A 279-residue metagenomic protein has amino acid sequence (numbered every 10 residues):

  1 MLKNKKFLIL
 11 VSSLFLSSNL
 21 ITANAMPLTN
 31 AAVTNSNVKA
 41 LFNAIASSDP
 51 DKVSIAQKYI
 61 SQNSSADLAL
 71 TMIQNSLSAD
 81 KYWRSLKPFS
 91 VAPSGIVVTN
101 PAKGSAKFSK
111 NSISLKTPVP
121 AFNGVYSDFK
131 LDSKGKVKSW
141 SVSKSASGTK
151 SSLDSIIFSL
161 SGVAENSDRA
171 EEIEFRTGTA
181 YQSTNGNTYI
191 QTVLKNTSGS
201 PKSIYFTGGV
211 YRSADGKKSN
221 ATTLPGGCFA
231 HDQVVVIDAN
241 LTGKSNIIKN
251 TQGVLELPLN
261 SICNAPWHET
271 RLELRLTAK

Functional and structural regions predicted by a protein language model:
M1-I9: Bacterial N-terminal signal peptides that target proteins for export
N24-P50, S54, K58, Q62: Short, low-complexity N-terminal intrinsically disordered segments enriched in polar/charged residues
L28, V53-A106: Short solvent-exposed beta->alpha transition segments
I96-S159: Exposed beta-sheet edge and beta->alpha loop/turn motif
K150-S183: Low-complexity, acidic Ser/Thr/Pro/Gly-rich terminal tails and inter-domain linkers that flank the onset of structured
L194-S198: Asparagine-centered strand-capping/turn motif at beta-strand->loop junctions
G199-G216: Short acidic, flexible loop segments centered on an aromatic residue
G216-P266: Short, solvent-exposed, Trp/other aromatic-anchored flexible loops in extracytoplasmic proteins
